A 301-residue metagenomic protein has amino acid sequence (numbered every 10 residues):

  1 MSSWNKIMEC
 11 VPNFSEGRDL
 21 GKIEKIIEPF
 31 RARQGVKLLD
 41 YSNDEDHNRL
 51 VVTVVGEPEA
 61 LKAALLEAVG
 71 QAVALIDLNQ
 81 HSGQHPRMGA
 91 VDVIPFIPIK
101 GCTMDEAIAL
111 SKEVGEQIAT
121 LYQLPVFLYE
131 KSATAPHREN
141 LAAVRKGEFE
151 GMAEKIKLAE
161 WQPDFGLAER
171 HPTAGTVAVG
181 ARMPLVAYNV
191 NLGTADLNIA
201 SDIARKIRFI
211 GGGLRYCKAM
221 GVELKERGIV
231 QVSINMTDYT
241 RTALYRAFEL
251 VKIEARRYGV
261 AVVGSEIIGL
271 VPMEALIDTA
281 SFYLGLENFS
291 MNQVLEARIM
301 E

Functional and structural regions predicted by a protein language model:
S2-E301: Long, contiguous binding/interaction regions
